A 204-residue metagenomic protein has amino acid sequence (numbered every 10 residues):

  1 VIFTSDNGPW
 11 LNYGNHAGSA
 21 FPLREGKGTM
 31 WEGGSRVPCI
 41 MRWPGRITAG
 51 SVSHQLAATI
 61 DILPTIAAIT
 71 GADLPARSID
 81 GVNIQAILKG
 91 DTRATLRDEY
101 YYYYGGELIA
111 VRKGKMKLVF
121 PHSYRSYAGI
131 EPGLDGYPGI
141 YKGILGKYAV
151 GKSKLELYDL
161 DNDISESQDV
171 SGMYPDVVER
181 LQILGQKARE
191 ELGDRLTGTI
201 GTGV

Functional and structural regions predicted by a protein language model:
V1-N15: Metal-dependent active-site segment of extracytoplasmic phospho-/sulfohydrolases and closely related
V1-S5, C39-I40, I62-A67, Y158 (+1 more regions): Beta-strand elements within well-structured catalytic alpha/beta cores of enzymes that handle phosphate/sulfate esters
I2-S5, E99-G105, F120: Short beta-strand segments
N7-W10, M30, R46-I47, G106-L108 (+2 more regions): Solvent-exposed loop/turn segments at secondary-structure junctions within structured extracellular/periplasmic domains
N12, G18-S78, V82-A94: Substrate-binding rim/cap in mid-to-C-terminal beta-strand-loop elements of soluble/periplasmic
R24-T29, R97-D98, Y141-G146: Short, P/G- and charge-enriched loop/turn segments at secondary-structure junctions
W31-G34, T92-T95, Y104, A110-K113 (+1 more regions): Extracellular/periplasmic catalytic domains that process cell-envelope and extracellular macromolecules
I62, K113, L118, Y124-S126 (+2 more regions): Long, internal low-complexity/basic segments
